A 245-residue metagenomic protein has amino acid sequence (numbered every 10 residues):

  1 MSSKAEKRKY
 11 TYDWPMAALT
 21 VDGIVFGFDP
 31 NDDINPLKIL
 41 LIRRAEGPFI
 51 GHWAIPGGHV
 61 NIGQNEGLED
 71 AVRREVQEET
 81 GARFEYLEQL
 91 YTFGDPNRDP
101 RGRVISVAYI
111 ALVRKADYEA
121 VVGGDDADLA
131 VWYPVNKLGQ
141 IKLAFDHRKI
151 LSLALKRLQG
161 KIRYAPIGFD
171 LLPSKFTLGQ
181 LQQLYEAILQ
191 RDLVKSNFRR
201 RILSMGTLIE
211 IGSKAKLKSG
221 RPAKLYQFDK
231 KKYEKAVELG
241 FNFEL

Functional and structural regions predicted by a protein language model:
M1, F28-I42, E69-T80, A223 (+1 more regions): Core subunits and conserved enzymes of cellular information-processing and envelope-translocation systems across
S2-R8: Short Pro/Gly-enriched beta-strand edge/turn motifs at strand-loop
R8-A54, E69: N-terminal strand-loop-strand
A17-L19, N35, I62, L68-R73 (+4 more regions): Active-site segment of metal-dependent pyrophosphate-handling enzymes, primarily the Nudix hydrolase catalytic core
N35, I39, R43-E46, I50-H52 (+5 more regions): Short, His- and charge-rich active-site/binding loops that engage polyanionic ligands
I110, V121-L158, L171-G179, N197-T207 (+1 more regions): NUDIX/MutT-family hydrolases
Q183-D192: Short helix-coil junctions and helix-kink-helix linkers
E210-L245: Long, intrinsically disordered, low-complexity Ser/Thr/Pro-rich regulatory/activation regions of nuclear proteins
